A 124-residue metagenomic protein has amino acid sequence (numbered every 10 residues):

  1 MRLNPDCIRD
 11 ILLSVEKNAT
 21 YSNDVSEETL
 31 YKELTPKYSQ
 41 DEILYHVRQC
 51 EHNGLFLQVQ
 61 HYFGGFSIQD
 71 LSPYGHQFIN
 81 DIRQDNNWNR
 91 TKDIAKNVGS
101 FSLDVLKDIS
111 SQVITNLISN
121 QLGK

Functional and structural regions predicted by a protein language model:
R2-L34: Short amphipathic alpha-helical interface segments
V15-N18, C50, F78-I82: Generic structural signal for hydrophobic core residues of well-folded globular domains
S26-T29, Q77, D104: Mobile acidic interaction elements
L44-R48: Short, hydrophobic-biased segments on the C-terminal half of alpha helices that form "recognition helices"
E51-F63: A short, conserved structural fragment
F66-N97: Short, amphipathic alpha-helical interaction segments positioned at domain boundaries
N87-K124: Membrane-inserting effector segments that mediate pore formation, membrane fusion, or transient membrane insertion
